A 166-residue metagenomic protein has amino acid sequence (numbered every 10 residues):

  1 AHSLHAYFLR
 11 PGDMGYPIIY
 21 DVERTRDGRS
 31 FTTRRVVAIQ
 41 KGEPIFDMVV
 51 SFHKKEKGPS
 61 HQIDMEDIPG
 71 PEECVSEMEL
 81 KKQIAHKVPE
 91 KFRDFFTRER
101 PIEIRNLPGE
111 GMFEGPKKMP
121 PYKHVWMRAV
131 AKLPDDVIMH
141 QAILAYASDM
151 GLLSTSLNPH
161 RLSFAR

Functional and structural regions predicted by a protein language model:
A1-R166: Terminal targeting signals and extreme-terminal segments of soluble enzymes
